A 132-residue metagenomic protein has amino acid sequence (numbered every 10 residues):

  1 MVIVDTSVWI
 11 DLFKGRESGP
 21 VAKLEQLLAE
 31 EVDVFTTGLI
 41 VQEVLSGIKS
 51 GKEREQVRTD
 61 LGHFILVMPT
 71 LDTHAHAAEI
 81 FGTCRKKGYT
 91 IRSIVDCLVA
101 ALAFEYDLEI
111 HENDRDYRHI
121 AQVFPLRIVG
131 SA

Functional and structural regions predicted by a protein language model:
M1, A100, F104-A132: Acidic, PIN/NYN-like endoribonuclease modules and their adjacent C-terminal/linker elements
M1-T36, S46-T59: Short, well-structured N-terminal submotif of metal-dependent ribonuclease cores
V4, T36, M68, H111-E112: Short beta-strand scaffold positions
D5-T6, V44, A77, A103: Generic structural signal for small/hydrophobic residues in well-ordered secondary structure, especially within
T6, G38, V95-C97: Conserved glycosyltransferase catalytic-site signature
W9-I10, V41-V44, Y117: A generic structural signal for short hydrophobic patches within well-formed alpha-helices
G51-E55, C84-R85, R127-G130: Short, hinge-like loop/turn segments at secondary-structure boundaries
I65-H111: Active-site neighborhoods of divalent-metal-dependent phosphate/nucleic-acid chemistry enzymes
